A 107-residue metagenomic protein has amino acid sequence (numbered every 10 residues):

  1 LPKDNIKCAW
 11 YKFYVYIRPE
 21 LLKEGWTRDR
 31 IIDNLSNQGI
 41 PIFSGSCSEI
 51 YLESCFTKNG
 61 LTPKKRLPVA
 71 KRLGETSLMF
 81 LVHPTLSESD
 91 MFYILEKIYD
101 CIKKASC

Functional and structural regions predicted by a protein language model:
L1-C107: PLP-dependent aminotransferase class I/II
